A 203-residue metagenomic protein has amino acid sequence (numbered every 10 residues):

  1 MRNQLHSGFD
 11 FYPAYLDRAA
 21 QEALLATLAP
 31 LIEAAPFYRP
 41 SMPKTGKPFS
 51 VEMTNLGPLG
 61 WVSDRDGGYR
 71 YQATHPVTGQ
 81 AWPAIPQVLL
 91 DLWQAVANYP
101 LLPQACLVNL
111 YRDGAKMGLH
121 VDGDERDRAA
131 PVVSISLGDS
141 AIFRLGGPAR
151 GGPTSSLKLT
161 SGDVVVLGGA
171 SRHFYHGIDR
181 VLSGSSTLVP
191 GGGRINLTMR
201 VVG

Functional and structural regions predicted by a protein language model:
M1-G203: Non-heme Fe(II) oxygenase metal-center motifs and adjacent flexible, charged/small-residue loops
